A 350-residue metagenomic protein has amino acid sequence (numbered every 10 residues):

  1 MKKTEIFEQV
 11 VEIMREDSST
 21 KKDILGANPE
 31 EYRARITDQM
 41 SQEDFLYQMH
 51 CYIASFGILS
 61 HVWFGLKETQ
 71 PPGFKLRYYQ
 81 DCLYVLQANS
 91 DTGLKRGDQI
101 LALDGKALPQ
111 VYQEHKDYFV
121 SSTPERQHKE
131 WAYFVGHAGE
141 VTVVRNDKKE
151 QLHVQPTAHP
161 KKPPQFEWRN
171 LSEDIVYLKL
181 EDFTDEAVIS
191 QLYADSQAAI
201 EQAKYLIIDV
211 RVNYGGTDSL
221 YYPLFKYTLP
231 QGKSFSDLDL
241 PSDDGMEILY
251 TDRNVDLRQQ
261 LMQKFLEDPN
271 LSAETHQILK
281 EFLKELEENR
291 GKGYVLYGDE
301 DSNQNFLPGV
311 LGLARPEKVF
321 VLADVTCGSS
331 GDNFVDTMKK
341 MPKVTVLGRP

Functional and structural regions predicted by a protein language model:
M1-Y205, V210-G215, P223-P241, K318 (+1 more regions): Flexible, low-complexity junctional segments that flank or bridge functional domains
D182-A187, Y297-D299, A323-D324: Short, flexible loop segments at the rims of nucleotide/cofactor-binding pockets, characterized by
D195, L307-V310, K339: Mature extracellular/periplasmic domains of secretome proteins
K204-E300, K339: Glycine- and acidic-residue-enriched helix-capping/beta->alpha junction motif
L307-L322: Short, conserved helix/loop micro-motifs enriched in His/Cys and acidic residues
K318-K340, T345-P350: Extended C-terminal subregions enriched in glycine
